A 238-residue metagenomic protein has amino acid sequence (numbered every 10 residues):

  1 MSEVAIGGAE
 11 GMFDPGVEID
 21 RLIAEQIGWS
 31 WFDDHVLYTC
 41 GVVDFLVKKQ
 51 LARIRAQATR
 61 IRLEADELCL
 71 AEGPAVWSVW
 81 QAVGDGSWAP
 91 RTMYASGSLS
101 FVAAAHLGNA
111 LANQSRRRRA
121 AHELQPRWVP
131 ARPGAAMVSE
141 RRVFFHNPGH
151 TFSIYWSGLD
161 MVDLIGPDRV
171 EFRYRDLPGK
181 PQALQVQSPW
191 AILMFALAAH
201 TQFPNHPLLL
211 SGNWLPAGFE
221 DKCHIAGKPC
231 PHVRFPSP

Functional and structural regions predicted by a protein language model:
S2-A135: Anionic N-terminal interaction surfaces
E3-I27, W31, Y38, L63 (+4 more regions): Acidic, Ser/Thr- and proline-rich intrinsically disordered linker/docking segments of eukaryotic scaffolds
R141: Residue-level detector of short, conserved catalytic/binding motifs and their immediate flanks
